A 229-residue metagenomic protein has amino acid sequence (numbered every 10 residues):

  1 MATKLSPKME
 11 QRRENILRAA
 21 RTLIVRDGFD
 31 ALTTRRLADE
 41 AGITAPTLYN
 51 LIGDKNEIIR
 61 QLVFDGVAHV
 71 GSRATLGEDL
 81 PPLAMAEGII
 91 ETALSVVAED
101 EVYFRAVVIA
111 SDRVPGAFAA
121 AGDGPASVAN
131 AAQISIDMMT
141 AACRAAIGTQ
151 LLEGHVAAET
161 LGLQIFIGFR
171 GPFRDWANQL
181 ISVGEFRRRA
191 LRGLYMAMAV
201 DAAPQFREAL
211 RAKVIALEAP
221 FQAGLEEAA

Functional and structural regions predicted by a protein language model:
N15, A19, L23-E57, Q61: Helix-turn-helix
I58-G66, V107, S135: Alpha-helical DNA-contacting segments of helix-turn-helix folds
F64-I89, F118-A119, G124: Amphipathic alpha-helical linker/stalk segments
T75, G116-L151, V156-R170, R188-M198: Amphipathic alpha-helical packing segments from all-alpha helical-bundle domains
T75-R105, L161-I165: Hydrophobic alpha-helical connector segments
S95, A141-G148, R174, N178-A229: C-terminal peripheral helix-coil segments that are non-catalytic and often amphipathic
V97-A126, D137-A141, R174-D175, L210: Amphipathic alpha-helical segments used for helix-helix packing
